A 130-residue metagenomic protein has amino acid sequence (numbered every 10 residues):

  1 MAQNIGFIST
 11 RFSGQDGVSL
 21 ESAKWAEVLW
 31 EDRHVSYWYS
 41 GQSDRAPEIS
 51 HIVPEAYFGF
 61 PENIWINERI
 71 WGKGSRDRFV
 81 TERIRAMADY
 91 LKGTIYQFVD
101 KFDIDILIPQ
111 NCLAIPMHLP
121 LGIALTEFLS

Functional and structural regions predicted by a protein language model:
A2, V28-I106: A conserved catalytic-core segment of Leloir-type glycosyltransferases
A2-Q15, I106-L113: Nucleotide-activated donor-dependent transferases that construct or modify glycoconjugates
Q15, R45-E48, I115-H118: Short catalytic/ligand-binding loop motif for oxyanion handling, primarily in non-cytosolic enzymes, centered on
V18-W30: Short amphipathic alpha-helix
L20-A23, I52, L121-A124: Short, glycine/charged-enriched secondary-structure capping and boundary segments
Y90-S130: Conserved nucleotide-sugar donor-interacting segment of glycosyltransferase catalytic cores, predominantly GT-B
